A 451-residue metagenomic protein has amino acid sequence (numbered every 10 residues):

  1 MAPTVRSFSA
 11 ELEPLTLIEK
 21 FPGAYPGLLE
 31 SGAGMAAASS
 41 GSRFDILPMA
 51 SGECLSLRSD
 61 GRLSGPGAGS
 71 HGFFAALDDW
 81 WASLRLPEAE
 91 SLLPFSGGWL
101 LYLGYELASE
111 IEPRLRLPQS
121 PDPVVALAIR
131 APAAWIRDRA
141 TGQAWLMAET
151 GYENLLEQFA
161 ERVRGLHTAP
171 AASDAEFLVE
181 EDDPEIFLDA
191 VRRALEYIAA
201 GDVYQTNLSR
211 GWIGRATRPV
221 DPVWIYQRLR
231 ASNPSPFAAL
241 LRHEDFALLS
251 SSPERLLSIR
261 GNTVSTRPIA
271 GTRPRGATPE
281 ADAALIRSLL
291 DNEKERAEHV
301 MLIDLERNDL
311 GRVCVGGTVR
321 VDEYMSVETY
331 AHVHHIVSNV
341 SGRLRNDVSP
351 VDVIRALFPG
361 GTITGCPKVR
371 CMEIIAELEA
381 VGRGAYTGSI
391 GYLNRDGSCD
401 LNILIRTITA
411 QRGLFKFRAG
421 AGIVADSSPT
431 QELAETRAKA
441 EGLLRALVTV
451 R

Functional and structural regions predicted by a protein language model:
M1-R451: Extended alpha-helical targeting/anchoring segments, especially N-terminal organellar/secretory targeting helices
